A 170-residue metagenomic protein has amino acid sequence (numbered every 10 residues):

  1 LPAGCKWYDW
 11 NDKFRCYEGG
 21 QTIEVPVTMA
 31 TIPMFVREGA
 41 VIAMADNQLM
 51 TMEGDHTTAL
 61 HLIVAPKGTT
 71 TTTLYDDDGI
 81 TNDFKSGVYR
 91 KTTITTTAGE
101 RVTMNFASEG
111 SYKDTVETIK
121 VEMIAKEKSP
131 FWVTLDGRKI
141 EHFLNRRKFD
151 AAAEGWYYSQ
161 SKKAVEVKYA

Functional and structural regions predicted by a protein language model:
L1-V102, A107-K113, E117-P130: Catalytic core of carbohydrate-active enzymes
W10, T134-R138: Short strand-turn-strand beta-turns centered on an Asx-Gly dipeptide
V102-F106, V133, K163-A170: Short, well-structured beta-strand segments within conserved domains
R138-A170: Extracellular/luminal ectodomains and secreted, surface-exposed scaffolds of diverse proteins
